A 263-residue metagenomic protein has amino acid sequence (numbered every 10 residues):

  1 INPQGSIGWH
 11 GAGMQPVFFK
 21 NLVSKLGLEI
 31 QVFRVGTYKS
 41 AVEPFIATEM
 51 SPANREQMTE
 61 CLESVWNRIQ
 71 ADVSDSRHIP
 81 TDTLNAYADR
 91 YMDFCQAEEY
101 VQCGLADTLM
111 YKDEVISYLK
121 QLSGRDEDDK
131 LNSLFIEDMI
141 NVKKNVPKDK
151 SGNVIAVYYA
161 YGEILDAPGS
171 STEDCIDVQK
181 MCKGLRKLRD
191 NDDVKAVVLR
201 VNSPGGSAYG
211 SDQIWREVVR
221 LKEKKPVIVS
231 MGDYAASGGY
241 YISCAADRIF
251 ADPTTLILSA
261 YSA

Functional and structural regions predicted by a protein language model:
N2-D89, F94, A106, K120-V229 (+1 more regions): Small-residue-centered hinge/linker elements
Y100: Short, contiguous alpha-helical
M110-E114, L119: A non-catalytic alpha/beta surface segment that caps or lines the substrate-entry region of metallo-dependent hydrolase
